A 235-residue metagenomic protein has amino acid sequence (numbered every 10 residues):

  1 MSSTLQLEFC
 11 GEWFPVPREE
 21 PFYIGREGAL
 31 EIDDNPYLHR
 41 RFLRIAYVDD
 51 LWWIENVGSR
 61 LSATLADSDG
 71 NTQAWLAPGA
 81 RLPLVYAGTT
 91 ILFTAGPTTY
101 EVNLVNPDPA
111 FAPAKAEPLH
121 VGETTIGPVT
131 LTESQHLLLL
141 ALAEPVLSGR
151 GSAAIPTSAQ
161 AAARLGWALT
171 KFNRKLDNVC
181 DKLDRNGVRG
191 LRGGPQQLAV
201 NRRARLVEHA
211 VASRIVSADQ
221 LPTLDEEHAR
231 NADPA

Functional and structural regions predicted by a protein language model:
M1-T4, E227-A235: Actinobacteria-biased recognition of intrinsically disordered, low-complexity terminal regions
Q6-F9, W13-P83, T90: Forkhead-associated
Y37-H39, A46-Y47, D67-G70, T99 (+3 more regions): Surface-exposed beta-strand edges and their flanking turn/coil or helix-capping segments
L43, S62, Q73, L191 (+2 more regions): A sequence-level detector of short, solvent-exposed, charge-rich linear segments
Y86-K182, N186-L191, Q197-N201, N231-A235: Regulatory inter-domain linker segments that are low-complexity and enriched for serine/threonine/proline
R185-E227: Intrinsically disordered, low-complexity basic tails/linkers immediately adjacent to helix-turn-helix/homeobox/MYB/SANT
